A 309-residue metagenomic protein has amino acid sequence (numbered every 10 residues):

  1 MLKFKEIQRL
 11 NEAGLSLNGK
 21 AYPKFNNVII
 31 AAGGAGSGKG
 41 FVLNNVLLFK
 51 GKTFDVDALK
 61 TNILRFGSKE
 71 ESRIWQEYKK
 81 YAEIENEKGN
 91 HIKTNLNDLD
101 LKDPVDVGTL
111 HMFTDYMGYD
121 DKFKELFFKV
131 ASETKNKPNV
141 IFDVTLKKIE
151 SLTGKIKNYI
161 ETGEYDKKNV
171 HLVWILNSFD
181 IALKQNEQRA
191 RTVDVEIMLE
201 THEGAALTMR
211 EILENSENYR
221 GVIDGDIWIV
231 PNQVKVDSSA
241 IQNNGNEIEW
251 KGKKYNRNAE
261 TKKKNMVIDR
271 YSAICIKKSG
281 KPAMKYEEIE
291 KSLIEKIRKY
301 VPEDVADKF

Functional and structural regions predicted by a protein language model:
E12-Y22: Pre-Walker A adenine-sensing motif
V28-I30: Short hydrophobic/aromatic beta-strand immediately N-terminal to the Walker A/P-loop
G33: The Walker A (P-loop) glycine that initiates the GxxxxGKT/S ATP-binding motif of P-loop NTPases
G36-K39: Conserved glycine(s) of the Walker
F41-P138, E150: Conserved substrate/cofactor phosphate-moiety recognition/catalytic segment in nucleotide-dependent phosphotransferases
N45-F49, T153-N169, K184-T192: Short, surface-exposed basic-aromatic patches at helix termini and helix-loop junctions that form
D143, K147, E164-Q185: Conserved phosphate-donor/acceptor-positioning beta-strand/loop module used by diverse small-molecule
S178-F309: Conserved GTP-binding G-domain of TRAFAC-class P-loop NTPases and closely related GTPase folds
